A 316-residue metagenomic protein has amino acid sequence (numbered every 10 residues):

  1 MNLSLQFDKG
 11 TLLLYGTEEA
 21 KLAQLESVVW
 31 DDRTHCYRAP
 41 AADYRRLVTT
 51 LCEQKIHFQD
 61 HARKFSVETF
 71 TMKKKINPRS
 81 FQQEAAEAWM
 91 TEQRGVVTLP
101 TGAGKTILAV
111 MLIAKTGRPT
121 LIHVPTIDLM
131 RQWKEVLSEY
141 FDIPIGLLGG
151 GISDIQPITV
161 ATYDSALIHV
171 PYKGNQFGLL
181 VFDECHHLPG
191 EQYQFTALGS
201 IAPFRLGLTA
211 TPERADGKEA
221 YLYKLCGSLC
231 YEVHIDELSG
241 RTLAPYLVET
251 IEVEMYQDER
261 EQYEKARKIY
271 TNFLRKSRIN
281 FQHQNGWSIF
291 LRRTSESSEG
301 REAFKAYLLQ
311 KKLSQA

Functional and structural regions predicted by a protein language model:
M1-E84: Accessory DNA-engaging acidic/polar modules
T91-T116, L121: Walker A/P-loop
P119, Q156-I158, F177-L179, I201-L206: Loop/turn-to-beta-strand initiation segments
T120-H123, I127-I152: Conserved helix-turn-beta segment of the N-terminal RecA-like "Helicase ATP-binding" lobe in SF1/SF2 helicases
G149-L179, G190-F195: Conserved helix/coil segment N-terminal to the catalytic DExD/H
H186-L247, E261: Post-DEXD/H (motif II) to motif III coupling segment of the RecA-like Helicase ATP-binding lobe
E254, D258, Q262-K265, N272 (+1 more regions): Conserved interdomain hinge at the start of the Helicase C-terminal
R278-A316: Conserved helicase/translocase motor-coupling segment
